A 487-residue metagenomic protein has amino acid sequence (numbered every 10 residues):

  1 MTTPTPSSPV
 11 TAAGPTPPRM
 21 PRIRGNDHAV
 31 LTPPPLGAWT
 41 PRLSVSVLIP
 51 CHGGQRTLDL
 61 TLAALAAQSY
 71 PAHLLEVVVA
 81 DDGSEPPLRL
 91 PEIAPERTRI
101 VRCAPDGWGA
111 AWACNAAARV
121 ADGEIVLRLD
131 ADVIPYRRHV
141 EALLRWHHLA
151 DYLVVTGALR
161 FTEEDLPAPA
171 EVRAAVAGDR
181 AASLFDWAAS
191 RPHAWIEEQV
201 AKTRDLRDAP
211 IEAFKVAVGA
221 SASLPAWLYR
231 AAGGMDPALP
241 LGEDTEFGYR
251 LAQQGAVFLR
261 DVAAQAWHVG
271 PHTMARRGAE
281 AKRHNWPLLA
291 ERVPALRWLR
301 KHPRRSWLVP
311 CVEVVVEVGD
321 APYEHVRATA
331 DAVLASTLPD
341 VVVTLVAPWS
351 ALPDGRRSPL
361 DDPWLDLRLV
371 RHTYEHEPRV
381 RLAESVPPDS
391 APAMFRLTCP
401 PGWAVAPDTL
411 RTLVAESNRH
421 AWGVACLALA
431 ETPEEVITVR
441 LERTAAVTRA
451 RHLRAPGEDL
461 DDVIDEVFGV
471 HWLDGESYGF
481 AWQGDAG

Functional and structural regions predicted by a protein language model:
T2-A66, W286-E324, G487: N-proximal low-complexity "stem/linker" segments adjacent to membrane-targeting elements
A63-H73, D331-D340: Short, acidic, metal-binding catalytic loop of nucleotide-sugar glycosyltransferases
A80-R89, V133, A347-P363: A conserved acidic beta->alpha catalytic loop
C103-A121, H372-P388: Glycine-rich, basic loop-to-helix element that forms the pyrophosphate-binding segment of sugar-nucleotide handling
V126, R396: Short aromatic/hydrophobic "clamp" motif used to bind/position activated sugar donors
R138-R191, D408-V439: Conserved donor NDP-sugar-binding/catalytic core segment of glycosyltransferases
D186-S223, V424, T432-I437, A445-G469: A recurrent flexible, glycine/aromatic-enriched loop bordering the glycosyltransferase active site that acts as
R230-Y249, R260: Donor nucleotide-sugar recognition loop
